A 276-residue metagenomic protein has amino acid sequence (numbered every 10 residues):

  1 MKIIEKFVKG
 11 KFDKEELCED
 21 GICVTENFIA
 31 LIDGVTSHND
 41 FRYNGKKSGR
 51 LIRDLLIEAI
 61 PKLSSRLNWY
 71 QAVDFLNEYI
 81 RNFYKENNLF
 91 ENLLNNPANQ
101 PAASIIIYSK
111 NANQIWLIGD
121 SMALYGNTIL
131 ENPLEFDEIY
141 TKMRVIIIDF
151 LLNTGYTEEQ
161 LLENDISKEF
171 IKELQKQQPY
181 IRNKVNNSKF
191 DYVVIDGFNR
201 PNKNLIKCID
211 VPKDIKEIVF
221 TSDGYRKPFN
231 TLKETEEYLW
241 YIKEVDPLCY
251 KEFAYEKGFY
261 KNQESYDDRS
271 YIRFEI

Functional and structural regions predicted by a protein language model:
M1-I276: PP2C/PPM-type serine/threonine phosphatase catalytic domain
